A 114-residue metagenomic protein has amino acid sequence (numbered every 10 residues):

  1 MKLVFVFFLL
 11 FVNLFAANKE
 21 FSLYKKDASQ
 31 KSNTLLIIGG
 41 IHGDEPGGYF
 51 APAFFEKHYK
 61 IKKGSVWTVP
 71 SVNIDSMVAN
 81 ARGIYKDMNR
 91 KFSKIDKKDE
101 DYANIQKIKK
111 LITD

Functional and structural regions predicted by a protein language model:
M1-L9: Sec-dependent signal peptide recognition, specifically the positively charged N-region followed immediately by
K2-L3, L14-D114: Structured catalytic-domain cores with a bias toward divalent-metal coordination
